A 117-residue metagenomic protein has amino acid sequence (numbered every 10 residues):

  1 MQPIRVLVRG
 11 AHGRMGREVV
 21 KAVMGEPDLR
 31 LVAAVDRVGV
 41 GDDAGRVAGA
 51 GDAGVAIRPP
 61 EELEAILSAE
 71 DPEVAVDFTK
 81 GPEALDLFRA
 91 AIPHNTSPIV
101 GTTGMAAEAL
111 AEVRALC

Functional and structural regions predicted by a protein language model:
Q2-V6: Extreme N-terminal starter segment of soluble prokaryotic enzymes
R9-K21: N-terminal Rossmann NAD(P)H-binding glycine-rich loop of SDR-like oxidoreductase domains
H12, V35-V38, G104: Residues in the short beta-alpha loop(s) of Rossmann-like NAD(P)-binding domains
M24-G51: NAD(P)-binding Rossmann-fold cofactor-contacting core
G49-L67, V76-A84: Glycine-rich, highly charged phosphate/nucleotide-binding loops
S68-A75, P93-P98: Short acidic/histidine-rich motifs immediately flanking catalytic phosphotransfer sites in two-component signaling
P82-S97, G101-C117: Rossmann-fold NAD(P)-binding glycine/threonine-rich loop
